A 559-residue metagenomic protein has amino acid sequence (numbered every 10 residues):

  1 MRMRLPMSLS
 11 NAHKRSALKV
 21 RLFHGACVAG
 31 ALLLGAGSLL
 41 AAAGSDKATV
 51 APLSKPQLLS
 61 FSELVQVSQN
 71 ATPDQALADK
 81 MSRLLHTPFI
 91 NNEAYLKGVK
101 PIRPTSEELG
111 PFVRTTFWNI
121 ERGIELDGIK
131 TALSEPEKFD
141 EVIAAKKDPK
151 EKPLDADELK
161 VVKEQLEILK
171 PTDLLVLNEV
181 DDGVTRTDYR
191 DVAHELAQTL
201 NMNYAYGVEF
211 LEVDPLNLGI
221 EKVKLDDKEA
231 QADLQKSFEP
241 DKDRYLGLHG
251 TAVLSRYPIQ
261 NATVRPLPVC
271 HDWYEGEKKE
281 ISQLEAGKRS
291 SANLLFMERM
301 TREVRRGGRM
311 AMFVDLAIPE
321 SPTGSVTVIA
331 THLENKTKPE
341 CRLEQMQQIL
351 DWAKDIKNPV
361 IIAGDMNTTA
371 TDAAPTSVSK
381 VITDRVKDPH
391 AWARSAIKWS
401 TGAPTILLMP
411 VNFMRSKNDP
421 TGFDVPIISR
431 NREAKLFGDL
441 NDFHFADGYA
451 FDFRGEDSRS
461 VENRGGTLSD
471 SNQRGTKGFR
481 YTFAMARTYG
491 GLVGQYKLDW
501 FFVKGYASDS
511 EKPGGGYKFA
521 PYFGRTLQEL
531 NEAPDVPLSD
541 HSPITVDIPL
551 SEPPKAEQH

Functional and structural regions predicted by a protein language model:
M1-V20: N-terminal secretory signal peptides that target proteins for export/translocation
H24, L40-T251, I281-R302, V536 (+2 more regions): N-terminal, active-site-proximal structural segment of metallo-dependent hydrolase catalytic domains
G25-S38: Bacterial N-terminal signal peptides
A43-P101, N261-V264, L316, P339-E340 (+3 more regions): Metal-dependent phosphoester-hydrolase catalytic domains
F112-R122, T263-P268, S325-N335, H541: Active-site-proximal beta-strand elements of phosphoester/diester hydrolases
T116-F117, D173-N178, A205-Y206, V253 (+5 more regions): Structural recognition of the beta-strand scaffold that forms the well-ordered cores of secreted hydrolase catalytic
E121, V180-D181, F210-L211, H332-E334 (+2 more regions): Catalytic metal-binding/acid-base residues of hydrolase active sites
D127-E151, E212-K228, P266-I281, I362-L407 (+1 more regions): Internal, charge-rich low-complexity segments
